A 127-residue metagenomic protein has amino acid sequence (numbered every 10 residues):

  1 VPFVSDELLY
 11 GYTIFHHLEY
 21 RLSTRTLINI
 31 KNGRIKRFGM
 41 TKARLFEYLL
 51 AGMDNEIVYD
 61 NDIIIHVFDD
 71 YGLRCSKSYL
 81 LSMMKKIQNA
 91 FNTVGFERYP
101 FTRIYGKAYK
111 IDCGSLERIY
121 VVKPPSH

Functional and structural regions predicted by a protein language model:
P2-L18, R34-R37, L81-K123: DNA-binding patch around the recognition helix
R21-I35: Short, Lys/Arg-enriched N-terminal segment that forms or immediately precedes the first helix of a structured domain
I35-V67, I87: Short amphipathic alpha-helical recognition elements used for nucleic-acid or partner binding across transcription
K42, K77-L80, M84: Generic alpha-helical secondary structure
N55, G72, T93-F96: Alpha-helical structural elements of signaling/regulatory helical domains
D69-Y79: Short, positively charged loop/turn segments that connect secondary-structure elements
P125-H127: C-terminal single-pass membrane-anchor helix
